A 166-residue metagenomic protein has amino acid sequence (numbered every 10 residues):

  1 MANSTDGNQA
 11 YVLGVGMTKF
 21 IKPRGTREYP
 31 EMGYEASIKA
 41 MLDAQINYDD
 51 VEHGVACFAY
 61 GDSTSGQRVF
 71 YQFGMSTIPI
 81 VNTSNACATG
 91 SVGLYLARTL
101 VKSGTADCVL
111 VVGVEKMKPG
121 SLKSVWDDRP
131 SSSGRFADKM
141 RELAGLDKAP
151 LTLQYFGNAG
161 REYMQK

Functional and structural regions predicted by a protein language model:
M1-V81, K102, V114-K166: Conserved "HGTGT" condensation-loop signature of ketosynthase/thiolase-family condensing enzymes that catalyze
T83-A86: Blade-loop segments of beta-propeller domains
G90: Short conserved active-site loop signatures built around small residues
A97: Conserved phosphate-interacting/catalytic interface
A106-V114: A short, small-residue-rich loop immediately preceding and capping a beta-strand
